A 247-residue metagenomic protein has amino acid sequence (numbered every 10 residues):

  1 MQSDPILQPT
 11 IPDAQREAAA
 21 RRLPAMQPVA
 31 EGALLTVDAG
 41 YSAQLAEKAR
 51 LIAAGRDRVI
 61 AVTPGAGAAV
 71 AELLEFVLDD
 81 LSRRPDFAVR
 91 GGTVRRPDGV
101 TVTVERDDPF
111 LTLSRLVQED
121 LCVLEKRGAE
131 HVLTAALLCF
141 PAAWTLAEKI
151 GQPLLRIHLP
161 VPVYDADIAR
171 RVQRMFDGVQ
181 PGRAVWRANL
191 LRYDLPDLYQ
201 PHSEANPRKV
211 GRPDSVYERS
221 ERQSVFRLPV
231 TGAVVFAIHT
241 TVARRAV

Functional and structural regions predicted by a protein language model:
M1-V247: Extended, well-ordered protein cores
